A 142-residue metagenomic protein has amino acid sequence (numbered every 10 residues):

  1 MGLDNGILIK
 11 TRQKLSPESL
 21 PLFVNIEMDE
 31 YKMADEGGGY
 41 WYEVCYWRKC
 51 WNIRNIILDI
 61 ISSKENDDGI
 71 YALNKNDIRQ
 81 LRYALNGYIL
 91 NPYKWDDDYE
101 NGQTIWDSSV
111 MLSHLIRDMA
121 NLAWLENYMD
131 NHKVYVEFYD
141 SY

Functional and structural regions predicted by a protein language model:
M1-Y135, Y139-Y142: Acidic (Asp/Glu-rich) sequence patches and key acidic residues that form negatively charged surfaces used
